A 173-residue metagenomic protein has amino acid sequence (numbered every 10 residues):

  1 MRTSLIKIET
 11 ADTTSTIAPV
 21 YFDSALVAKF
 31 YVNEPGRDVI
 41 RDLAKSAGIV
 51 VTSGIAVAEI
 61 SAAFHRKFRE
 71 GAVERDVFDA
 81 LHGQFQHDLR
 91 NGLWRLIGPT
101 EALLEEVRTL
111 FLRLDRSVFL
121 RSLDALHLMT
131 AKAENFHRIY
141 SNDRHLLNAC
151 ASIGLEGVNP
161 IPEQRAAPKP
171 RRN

Functional and structural regions predicted by a protein language model:
M1-E59, A63, K67-A80, Q164-K169: Short, well-structured N-terminal submotif of metal-dependent ribonuclease cores
M1-P19, E134-N173: Acidic, PIN/NYN-like endoribonuclease modules and their adjacent C-terminal/linker elements
R2-E9, W94-R144, N148: Active-site neighborhoods of divalent-metal-dependent phosphate/nucleic-acid chemistry enzymes
G36, G48-I49, R90, W94 (+1 more regions): Generic structural signal for secondary-structure transition and capping sites
L43-K45, L89-N91, A133: Short glycine-enriched loop/turn motifs at secondary-structure junctions
V51, I97, V158: General small-molecule cofactor/ligand-binding pocket signal
I55, S61-L112, S152: Active-site-proximal, substrate-binding regions of enzyme catalytic domains and RNA-binding/basic surfaces
V73-E74, S117, E156: Short coil/loop linkers at secondary-structure junctions
